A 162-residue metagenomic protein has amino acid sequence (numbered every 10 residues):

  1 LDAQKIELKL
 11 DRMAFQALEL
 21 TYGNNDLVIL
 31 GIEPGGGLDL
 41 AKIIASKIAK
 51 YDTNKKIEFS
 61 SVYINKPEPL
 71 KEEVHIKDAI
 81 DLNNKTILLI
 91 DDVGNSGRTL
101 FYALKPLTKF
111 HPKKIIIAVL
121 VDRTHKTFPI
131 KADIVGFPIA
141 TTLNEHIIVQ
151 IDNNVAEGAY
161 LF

Functional and structural regions predicted by a protein language model:
L1-F162: PRPP-associated nucleotide enzymes
